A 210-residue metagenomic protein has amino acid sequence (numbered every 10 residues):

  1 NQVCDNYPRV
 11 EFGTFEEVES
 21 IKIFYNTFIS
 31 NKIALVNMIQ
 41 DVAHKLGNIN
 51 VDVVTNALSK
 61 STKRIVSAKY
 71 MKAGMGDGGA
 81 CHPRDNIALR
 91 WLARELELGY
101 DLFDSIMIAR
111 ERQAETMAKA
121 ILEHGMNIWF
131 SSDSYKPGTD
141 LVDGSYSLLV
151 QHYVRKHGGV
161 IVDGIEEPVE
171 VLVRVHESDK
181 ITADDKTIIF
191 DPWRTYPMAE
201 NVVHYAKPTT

Functional and structural regions predicted by a protein language model:
N1-T210: Structural/interface elements that position substrates and couple domains in central-metabolism enzymes
